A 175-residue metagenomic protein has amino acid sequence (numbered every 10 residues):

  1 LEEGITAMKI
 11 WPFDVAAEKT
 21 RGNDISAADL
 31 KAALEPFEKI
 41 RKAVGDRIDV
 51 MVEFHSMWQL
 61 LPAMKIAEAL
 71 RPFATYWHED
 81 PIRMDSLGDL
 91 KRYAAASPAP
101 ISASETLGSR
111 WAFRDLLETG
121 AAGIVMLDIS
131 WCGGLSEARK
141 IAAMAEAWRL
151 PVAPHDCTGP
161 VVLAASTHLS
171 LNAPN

Functional and structural regions predicted by a protein language model:
L1-S97: Metal-dependent enolase-superfamily TIM-barrel catalytic cores that perform enediolate-based chemistry
E68, A74-W77, D85-N175: Shared catalytic-loop signature of beta/alpha-barrel
